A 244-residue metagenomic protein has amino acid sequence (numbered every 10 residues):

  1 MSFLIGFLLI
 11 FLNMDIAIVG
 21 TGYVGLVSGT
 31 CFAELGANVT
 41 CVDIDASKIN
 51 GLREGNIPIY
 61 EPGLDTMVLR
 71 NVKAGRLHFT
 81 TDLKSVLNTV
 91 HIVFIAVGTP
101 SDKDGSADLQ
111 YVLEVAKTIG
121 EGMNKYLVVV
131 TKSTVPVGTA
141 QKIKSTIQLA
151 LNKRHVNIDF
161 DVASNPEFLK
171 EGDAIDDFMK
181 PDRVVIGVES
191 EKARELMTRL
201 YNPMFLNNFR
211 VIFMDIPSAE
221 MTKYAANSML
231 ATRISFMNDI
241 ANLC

Functional and structural regions predicted by a protein language model:
L9-C244: Structural/interface elements that position substrates and couple domains in central-metabolism enzymes
